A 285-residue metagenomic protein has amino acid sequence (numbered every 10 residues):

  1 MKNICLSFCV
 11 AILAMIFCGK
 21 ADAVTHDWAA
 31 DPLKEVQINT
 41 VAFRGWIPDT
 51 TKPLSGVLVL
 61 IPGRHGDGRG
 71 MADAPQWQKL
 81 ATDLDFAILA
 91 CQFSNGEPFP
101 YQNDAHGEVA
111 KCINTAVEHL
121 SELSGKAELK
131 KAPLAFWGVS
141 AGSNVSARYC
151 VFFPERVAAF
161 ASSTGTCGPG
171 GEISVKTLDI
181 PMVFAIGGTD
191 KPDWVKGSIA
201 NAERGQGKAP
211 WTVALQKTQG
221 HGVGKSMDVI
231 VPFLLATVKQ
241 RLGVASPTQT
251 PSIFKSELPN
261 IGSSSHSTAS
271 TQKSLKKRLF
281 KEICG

Functional and structural regions predicted by a protein language model:
M1-I4: Positively charged n-region of N-terminal signal peptides that target proteins for export
S7-I16: Bacterial N-terminal signal peptides
C18-V57, D104, E108, C112 (+2 more regions): A domain-start/cap signature at the N-terminus of enzymes
V36-A42, T51-L129: Serine-hydrolase catalytic machinery in alpha/beta-hydrolase-like enzymes
P53-V57, D83-L89, K130-P133, P154-A159 (+2 more regions): Loop/turn elements at helix/coil->beta-strand transitions in domains of secreted/extracellular proteins
V59-H65, V139, S146, C150-V151 (+4 more regions): Cell-envelope and extracellular/periplasmic
A158-L235: The feature captures the conserved acid-bearing segment of alpha/beta-hydrolase catalytic domains
K208-A209, K217-G285: Alpha/beta-hydrolase-fold serine-hydrolase catalytic core, especially in secreted/extracellular enzymes
